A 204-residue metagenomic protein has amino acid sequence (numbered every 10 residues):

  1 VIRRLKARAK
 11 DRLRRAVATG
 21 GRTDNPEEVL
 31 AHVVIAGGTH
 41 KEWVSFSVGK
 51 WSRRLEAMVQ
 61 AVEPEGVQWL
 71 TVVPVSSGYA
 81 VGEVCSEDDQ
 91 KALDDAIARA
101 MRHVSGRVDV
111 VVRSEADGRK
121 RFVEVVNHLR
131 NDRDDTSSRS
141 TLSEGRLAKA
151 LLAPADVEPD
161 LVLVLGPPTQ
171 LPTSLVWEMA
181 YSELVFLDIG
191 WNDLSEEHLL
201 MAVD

Functional and structural regions predicted by a protein language model:
V1-D204: Flexible, compositionally biased loop and terminal segments
